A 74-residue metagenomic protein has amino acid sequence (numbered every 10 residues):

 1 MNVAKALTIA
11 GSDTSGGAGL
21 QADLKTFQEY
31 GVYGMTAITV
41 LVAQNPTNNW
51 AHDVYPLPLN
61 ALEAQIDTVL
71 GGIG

Functional and structural regions predicted by a protein language model:
N2-T8, L20, L24-G74: Conserved N-terminal subdomain of the carbohydrate kinase-like
G11: Active-site-adjacent loop/tail segments of enzyme domains
T14-G19: Short N-terminal binding/cap micro-motifs at the start of the first secondary-structure element
